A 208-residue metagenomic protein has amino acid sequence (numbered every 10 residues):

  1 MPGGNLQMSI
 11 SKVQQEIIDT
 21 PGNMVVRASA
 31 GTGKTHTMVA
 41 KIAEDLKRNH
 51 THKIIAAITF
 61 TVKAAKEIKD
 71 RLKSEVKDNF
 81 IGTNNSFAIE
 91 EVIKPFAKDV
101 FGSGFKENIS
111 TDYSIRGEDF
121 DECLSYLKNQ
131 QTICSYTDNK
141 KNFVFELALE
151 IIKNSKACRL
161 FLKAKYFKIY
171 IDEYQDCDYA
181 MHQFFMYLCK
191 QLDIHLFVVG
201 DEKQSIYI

Functional and structural regions predicted by a protein language model:
M1-A97: P-loop NTPase Walker
M1-V26, T37, I54, A97-E173 (+2 more regions): Accessory N-terminal region flanking or inserted into the helicase ATPase core in nucleic-acid motor proteins
T32, D178-I208: Conserved helicase motor core of SF1/SF2 NTP-dependent helicases
K47-H50, L160-L162, L188-L192: Conserved catalytic network of the ASCE P-loop NTPase/AAA+ motor domain
I58-F60, E173, G200: Short His-Asn-centered micro-motif
N79, K168-I171, L196-F197: Hydrophobic "anchor" residues on beta-strands that sit immediately upstream of conserved functional sites
S86, Q175, Q204: Short, glycine/acidic-enriched loop or turn micro-motifs at the edges of active sites
F87, K165, Y187: Short acidic/histidine-centered micro-motifs embedded in hydrophobic/aromatic stretches that mark compact functional
